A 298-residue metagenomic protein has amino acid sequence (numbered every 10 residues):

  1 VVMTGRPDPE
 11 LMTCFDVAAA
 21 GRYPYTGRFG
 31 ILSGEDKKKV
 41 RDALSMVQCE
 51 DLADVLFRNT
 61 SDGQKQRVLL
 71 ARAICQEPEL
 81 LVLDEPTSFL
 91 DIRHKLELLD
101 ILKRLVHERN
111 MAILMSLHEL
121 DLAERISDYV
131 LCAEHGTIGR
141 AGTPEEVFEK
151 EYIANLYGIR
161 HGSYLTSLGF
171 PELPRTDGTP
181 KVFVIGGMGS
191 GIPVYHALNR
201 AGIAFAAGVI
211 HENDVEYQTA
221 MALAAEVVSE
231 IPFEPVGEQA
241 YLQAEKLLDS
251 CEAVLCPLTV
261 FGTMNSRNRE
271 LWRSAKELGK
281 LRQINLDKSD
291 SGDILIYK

Functional and structural regions predicted by a protein language model:
A19, G34-A53, E77: Conserved ABC ATPase "signature" region
G30-I31, L56-T60, Q64: Conserved ABC ATPase signature
L70-A71, L98: Hydrophobic anchor residue at the start of the ABC signature
L81-E85: Catalytic Walker B motif of ABC-type/P-loop ATPase nucleotide-binding domains
L96-R109: Helical segment within the ABC ATPase nucleotide-binding domain
L131, H135-E146: Conserved switch/coupling elements of ABC/ABC-like ATPase nucleotide-binding domains
G158-E238, C256, N265, R282-K298: ABC ATPase nucleotide-binding domains
